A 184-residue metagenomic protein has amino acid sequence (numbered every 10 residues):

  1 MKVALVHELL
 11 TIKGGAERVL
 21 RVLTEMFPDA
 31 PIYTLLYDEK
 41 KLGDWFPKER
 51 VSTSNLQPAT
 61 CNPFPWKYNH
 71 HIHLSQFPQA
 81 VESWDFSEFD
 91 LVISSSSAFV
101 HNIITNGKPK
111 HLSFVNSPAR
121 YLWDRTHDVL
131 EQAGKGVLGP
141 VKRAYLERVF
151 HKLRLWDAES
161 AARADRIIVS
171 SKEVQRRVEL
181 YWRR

Functional and structural regions predicted by a protein language model:
M1-T11, L35-L36: Nucleotide-activated donor-dependent transferases that construct or modify glycoconjugates
A16-M26: Short amphipathic alpha-helix
M26-H101: Active-site donor-binding segments of glycosyltransferases and PAPS-dependent sulfotransferases
L91-S94, T105-G139: Active-site proximal beta-strand in glycosyltransferases
S96-S97, V115, S171-K172: Helix N-cap/beta->alpha junction signal
G134-I167, Q175: Membrane-proximal helix-turn-helix segments that form the acceptor-binding/catalytic region of lipid-linked
I168-V169, Q175-R184: Helix-loop-beta element that forms the nucleotide-linked donor phosphate-binding surface in glycosyltransferases
